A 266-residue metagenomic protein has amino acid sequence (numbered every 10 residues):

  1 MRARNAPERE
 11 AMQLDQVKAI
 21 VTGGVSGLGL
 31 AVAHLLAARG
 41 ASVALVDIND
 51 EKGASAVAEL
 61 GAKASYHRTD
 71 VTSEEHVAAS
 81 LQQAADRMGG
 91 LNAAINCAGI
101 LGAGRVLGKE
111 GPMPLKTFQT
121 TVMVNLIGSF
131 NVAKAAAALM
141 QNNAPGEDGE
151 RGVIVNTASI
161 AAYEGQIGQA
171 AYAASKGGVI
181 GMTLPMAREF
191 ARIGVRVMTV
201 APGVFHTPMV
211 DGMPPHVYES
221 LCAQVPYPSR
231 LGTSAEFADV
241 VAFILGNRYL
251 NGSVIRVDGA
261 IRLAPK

Functional and structural regions predicted by a protein language model:
Q13-A44: Canonical Rossmann dinucleotide-binding motif of NAD(H)/NADP(H)-dependent dehydrogenases/reductases, specifically
I100, G111-N131, V155, Y172 (+1 more regions): Catalytic Tyr-X3-Lys loop
L101-Q119, A138, N142-D148, G168-A171 (+1 more regions): Conserved mid-core segment of classical short-chain dehydrogenase/reductases
A133, S175, T183: Active-site helix of classical SDR
A138, A187-E189: Alpha-helical segment proximal to the catalytic Tyr-Lys
S159: Residue(s) in the substrate-gating loop at a strand-loop-helix junction that position the organic substrate next
A191, R196, L250-G252: Short, small/polar-rich loop/turn modules that mediate ligand/substrate recognition or access, typified
T233-V257, R262: C-terminal substrate-recognition "lid" of short-chain dehydrogenase/reductases
